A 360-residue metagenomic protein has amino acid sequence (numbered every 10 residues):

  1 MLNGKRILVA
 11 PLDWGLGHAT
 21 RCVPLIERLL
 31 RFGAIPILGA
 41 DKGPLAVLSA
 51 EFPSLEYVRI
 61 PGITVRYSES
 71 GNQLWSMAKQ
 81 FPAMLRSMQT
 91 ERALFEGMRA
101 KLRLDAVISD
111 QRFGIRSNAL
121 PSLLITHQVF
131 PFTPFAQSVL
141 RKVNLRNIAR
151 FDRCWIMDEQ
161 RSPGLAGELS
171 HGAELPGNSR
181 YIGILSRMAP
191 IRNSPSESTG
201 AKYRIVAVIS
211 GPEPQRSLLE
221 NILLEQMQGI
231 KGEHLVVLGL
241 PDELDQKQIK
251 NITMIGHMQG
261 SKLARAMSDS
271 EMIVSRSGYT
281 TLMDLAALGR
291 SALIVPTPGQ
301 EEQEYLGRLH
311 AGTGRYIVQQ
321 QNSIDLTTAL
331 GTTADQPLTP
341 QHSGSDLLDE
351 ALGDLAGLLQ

Functional and structural regions predicted by a protein language model:
N3-R6, D13, R31-F81, T253: Conserved nucleotide-sugar phosphate-binding/catalytic loop shared by glycosyltransferases and other
P11-V23, Q215-S217: A short, glycine/small-residue-rich beta-strand->loop->alpha-helix junction that serves as a flexible
A19-L29, P44: Short amphipathic alpha-helix
I26, L169, I184-M272: Donor-nucleotide binding loops and adjacent catalytic segments primarily of GT-B fold Leloir glycosyltransferases
Q73-R116: Conserved nucleotide-sugar donor-binding subdomain of glycosyltransferases
T126, P131-Q137, K142-P214, G239-D242: A nucleotide-sugar donor-handling region in carbohydrate enzymes
K262-Y305: A donor-sugar binding/catalytic signature common to diverse glycosyltransferases and related nucleotide-sugar
A329-Q360: C-terminal amphipathic helix plus adjacent low-complexity, charged tail appended to glycosyltransferase catalytic
